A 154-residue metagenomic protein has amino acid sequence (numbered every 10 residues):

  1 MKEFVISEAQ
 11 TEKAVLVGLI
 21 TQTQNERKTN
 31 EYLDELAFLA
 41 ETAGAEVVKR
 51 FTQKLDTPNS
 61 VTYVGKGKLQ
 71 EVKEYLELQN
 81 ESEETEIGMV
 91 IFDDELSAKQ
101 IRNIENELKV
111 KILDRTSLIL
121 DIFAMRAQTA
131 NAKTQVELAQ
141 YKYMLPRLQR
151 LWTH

Functional and structural regions predicted by a protein language model:
M1-D121: N-terminal accessory targeting/assembly segments
E107, L118-H154: Extended, highly charged alpha-helical segments
